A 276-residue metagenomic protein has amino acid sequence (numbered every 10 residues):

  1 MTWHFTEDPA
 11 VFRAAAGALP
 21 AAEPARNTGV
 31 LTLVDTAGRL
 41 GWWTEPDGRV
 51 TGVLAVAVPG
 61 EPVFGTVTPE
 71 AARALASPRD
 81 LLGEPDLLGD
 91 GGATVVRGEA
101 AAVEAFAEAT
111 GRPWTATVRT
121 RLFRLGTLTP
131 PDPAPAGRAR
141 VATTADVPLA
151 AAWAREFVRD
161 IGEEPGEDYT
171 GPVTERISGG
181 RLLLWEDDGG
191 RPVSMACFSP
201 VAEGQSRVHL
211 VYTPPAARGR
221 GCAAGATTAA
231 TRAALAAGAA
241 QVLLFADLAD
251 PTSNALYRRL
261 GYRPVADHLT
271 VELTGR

Functional and structural regions predicted by a protein language model:
M1-T28, L128-E164: Short amphipathic alpha-helix that is part of the acyltransferase structural core
T2-E7, P20, P24, L31-G91 (+1 more regions): Conserved donor-binding loop and adjoining core beta-sheet/short helix segment in diverse acyl/aminoacyl transferases
P46, V50-T51, A57-A136, V271: Acyl-donor-binding surface of acyltransferase catalytic domains
A57-V58, G166-E167, G171-Y212: A conserved beta-strand-loop-helix scaffold within acyl/acetyltransferase catalytic domains
A71-P85, H209, T213-P215, G219-A236 (+1 more regions): Conserved acetyl-CoA-binding loop-helix of GNAT-fold acetyltransferases
G91-E99, A234-A246: Conserved GNAT acetyl-CoA-binding A-motif
R97-V103, L244-N254, V271-R276: Conserved beta-strand-loop-alpha-helix junction that forms the acyl-donor binding cleft
G111-T117, R258-D267: Conserved acetyl-CoA-binding loop of GNAT-fold acetyltransferases
